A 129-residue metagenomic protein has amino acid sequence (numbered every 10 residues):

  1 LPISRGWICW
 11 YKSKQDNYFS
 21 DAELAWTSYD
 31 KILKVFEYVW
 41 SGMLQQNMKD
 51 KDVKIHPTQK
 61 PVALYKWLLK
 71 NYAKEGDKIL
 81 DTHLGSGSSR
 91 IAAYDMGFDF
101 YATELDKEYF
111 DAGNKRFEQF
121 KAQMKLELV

Functional and structural regions predicted by a protein language model:
L1-V129: Class I S-adenosyl-L-methionine
